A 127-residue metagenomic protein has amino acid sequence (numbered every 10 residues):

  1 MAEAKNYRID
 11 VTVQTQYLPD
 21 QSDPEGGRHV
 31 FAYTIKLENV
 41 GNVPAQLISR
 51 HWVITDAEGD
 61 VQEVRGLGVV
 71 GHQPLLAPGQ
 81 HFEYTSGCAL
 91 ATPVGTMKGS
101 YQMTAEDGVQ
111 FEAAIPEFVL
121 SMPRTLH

Functional and structural regions predicted by a protein language model:
M1-R28: Low-complexity, acidic Ser/Thr/Pro/Gly-rich terminal tails and inter-domain linkers that flank the onset of structured
R8, N42, G59, G108-Q110: Detector for glycine-centered tight turns/loop "hinges" at secondary-structure junctions
I9, H29-F31, I35, I48 (+2 more regions): Hydrophobic core residues within well-ordered beta-strands of beta-rich domains
S22-D23, P44, A91-G95: Short glycine/serine/proline-enriched coil/turn segments at secondary-structure junctions
L37-G41: Asparagine-centered strand-capping/turn motif at beta-strand->loop junctions
V43-Q62, M103: Short acidic, flexible loop segments centered on an aromatic residue
E63-V94: Intrinsically disordered, low-complexity Pro/Gly/Ser/Thr-rich segments with frequent PxxP/GP/PP motifs and embedded
A89-H127: Terminal connector regions
